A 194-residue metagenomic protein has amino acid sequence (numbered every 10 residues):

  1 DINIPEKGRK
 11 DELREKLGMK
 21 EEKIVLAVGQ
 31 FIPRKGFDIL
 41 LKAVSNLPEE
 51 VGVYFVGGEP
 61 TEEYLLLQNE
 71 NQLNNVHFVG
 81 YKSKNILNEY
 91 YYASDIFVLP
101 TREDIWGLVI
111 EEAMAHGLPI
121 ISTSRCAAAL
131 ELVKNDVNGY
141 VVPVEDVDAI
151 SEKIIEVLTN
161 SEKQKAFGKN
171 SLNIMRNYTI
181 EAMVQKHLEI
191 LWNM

Functional and structural regions predicted by a protein language model:
K23-N46, E63, D148: A conserved mid-protein helix/loop that constitutes part of the nucleotide-sugar donor-binding site
V28, G52-L65, G80: Glycosyltransferase donor-sugar binding loop
L65-K82: Nucleotide-activated donor-binding/catalytic signature segment of Leloir-type glycosyltransferases, i.e., the conserved
Y81-K82, E89-S94: Short alpha-helical donor nucleotide-sugar binding micro-motif in glycosyltransferases
R102: Aromatic "clamp/platform" in nucleotide-sugar-dependent glycosyltransferases that forms part of the donor/acceptor
P119-T123: Short hydrophobic beta-strand element within catalytic cores of glycosyltransferases and related nucleotide-activated
N135-D136, Y140-V147, E156-S161: Conserved acidic donor-binding segment of nucleotide-sugar-dependent glycosyltransferases
A149, E156, K163-N177, K186-E189: A short, well-ordered alpha-helix in the C-terminal region of glycosyltransferases
